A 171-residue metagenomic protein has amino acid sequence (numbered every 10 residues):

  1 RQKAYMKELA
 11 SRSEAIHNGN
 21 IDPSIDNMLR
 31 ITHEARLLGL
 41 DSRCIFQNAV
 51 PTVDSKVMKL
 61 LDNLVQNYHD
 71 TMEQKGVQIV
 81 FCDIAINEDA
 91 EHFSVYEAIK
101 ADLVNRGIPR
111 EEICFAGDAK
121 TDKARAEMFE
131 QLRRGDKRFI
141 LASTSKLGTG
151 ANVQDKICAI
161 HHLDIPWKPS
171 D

Functional and structural regions predicted by a protein language model:
R1-T52, K56, N63-Q66: Inter-lobe connector of SF1/SF2 helicase motors
Q2-K3, L37-I45, D83-N87, K120-T121 (+2 more regions): Short, solvent-exposed loop/turn segments at secondary-structure junctions
G19-I31, E73-E97: Conserved strand-helix element at the start of the C-terminal RecA-like helicase core
D26, V50-M58, F93-S94, A119-A126: Conserved phosphate-coordination/catalytic loops
A35, A126-F129, F139-D164, K168-D171: SF2 helicase motor core recognition
L64-K75: Glycine-rich phosphate/diphosphate-binding loops that line cofactor/substrate pockets in enzymes
I84-G117: Conserved helicase motor "Helicase C" RecA-like lobe of SF1/SF2 P-loop NTPases
K100, P109-T144: Conserved helicase ATPase core of P-loop NTP-dependent helicases/translocases
